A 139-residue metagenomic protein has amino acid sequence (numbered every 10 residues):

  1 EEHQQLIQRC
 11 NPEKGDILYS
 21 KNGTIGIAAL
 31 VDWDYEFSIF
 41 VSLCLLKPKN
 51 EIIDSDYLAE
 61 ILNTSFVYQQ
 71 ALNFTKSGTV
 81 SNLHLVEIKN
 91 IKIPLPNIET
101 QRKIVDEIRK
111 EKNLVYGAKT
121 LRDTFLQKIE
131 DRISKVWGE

Functional and structural regions predicted by a protein language model:
H3, I7-N63: A short beta-sheet element
K21, E36-C44, I53-D56, K76-E99: A short glycine-rich beta-alpha junction/loop motif
L43-C44, N50-I52, L62-N63, S81-N82 (+2 more regions): Short, intrinsically disordered/low-complexity patches at protein termini and at juxtamembrane boundaries
N63, K76, I108-R109: Short amphipathic alpha-helical surface patches that mediate protein-protein
V67-Q70: Periplasmic-binding protein-like
N90, P94-E139: Amphipathic alpha-helical coiled-coil/heptad-repeat segments
